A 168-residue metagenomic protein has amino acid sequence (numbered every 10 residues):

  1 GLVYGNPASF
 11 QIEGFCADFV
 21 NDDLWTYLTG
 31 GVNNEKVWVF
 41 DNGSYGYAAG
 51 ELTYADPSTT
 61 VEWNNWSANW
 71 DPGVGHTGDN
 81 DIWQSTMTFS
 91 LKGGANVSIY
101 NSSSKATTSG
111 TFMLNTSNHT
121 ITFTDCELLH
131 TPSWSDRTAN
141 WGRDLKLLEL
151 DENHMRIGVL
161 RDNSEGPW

Functional and structural regions predicted by a protein language model:
G1-T108, N115-W168: Lipid interaction determinants
